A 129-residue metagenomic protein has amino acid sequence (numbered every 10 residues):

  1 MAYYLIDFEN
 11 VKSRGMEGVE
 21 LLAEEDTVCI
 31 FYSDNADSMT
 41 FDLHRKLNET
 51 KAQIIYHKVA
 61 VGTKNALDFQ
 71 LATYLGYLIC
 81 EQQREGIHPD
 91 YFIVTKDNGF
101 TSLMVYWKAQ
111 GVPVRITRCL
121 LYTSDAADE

Functional and structural regions predicted by a protein language model:
M1-A2, D26, Q83-D90, V112: Short coil/turn segments at beta-strand junctions that form active-site/ligand-binding loops
M1-C80, V105: Domain-level signal for Mg2+-assisted phosphodiester chemistry and nucleotide/NA-binding surfaces in nucleic-acid
F31, P89-K96: Acidic beta-strand-to-loop metal/phosphate-binding motif
T73, N98-T101: Amphipathic alpha-helical interface elements that mediate macromolecular binding in regulatory proteins
G99, L120-L121: Conserved beta-alpha
T101-W107: Short Gly/Thr/Asp-enriched flexible loops that form oxyanion-binding sites at enzyme active sites
W107-I116: A short alpha->loop->secondary-structure connector
Y122-A127: Conserved small/polar residues in nucleotide/adenosyl-binding loops
